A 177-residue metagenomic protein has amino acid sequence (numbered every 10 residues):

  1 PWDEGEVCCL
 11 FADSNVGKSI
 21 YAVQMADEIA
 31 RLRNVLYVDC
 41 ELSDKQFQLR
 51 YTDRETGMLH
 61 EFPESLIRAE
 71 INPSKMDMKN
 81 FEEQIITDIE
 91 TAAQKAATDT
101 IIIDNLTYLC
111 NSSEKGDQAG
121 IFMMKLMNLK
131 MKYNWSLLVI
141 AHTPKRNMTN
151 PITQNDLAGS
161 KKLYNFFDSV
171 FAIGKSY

Functional and structural regions predicted by a protein language model:
P1-D13, Q48: Phosphate-handling catalytic cores of nucleic-acid transaction enzymes
D3, L32-I121: Conserved inter-motif catalytic segment of the P-loop NTP-binding fold
C9-F11, N15, I20, T100 (+1 more regions): Phosphate-binding/switch region of NTP-binding enzymes
Y21, M25: Hydrophobic positions on the alpha1 helix immediately C-terminal to the Walker A/P-loop
E28-I29: Residues immediately C-terminal to the Walker A/P-loop in P-loop NTPase nucleotide-binding domains, especially ABC
